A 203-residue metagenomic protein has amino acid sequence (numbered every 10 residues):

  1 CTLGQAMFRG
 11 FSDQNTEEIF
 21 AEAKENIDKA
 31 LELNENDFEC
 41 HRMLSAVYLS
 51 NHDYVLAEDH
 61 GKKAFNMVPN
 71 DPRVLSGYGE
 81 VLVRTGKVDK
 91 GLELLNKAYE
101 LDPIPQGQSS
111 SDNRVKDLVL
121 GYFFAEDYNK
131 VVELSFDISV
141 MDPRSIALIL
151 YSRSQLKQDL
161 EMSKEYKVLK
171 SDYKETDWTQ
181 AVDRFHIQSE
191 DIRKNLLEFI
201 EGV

Functional and structural regions predicted by a protein language model:
C1-S12, A46: Non-membrane alpha-helical segments in proteins
R9, E17, K24-D28, C40 (+1 more regions): Alpha-helical protein-protein interaction modules
I27, E35-H52: A generic tandem-repeat structural signature
